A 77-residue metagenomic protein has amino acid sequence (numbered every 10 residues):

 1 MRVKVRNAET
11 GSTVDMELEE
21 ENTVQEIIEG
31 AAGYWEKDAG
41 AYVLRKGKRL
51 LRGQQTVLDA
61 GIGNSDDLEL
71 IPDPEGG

Functional and structural regions predicted by a protein language model:
M1-G77: Ubiquitin system architectures
